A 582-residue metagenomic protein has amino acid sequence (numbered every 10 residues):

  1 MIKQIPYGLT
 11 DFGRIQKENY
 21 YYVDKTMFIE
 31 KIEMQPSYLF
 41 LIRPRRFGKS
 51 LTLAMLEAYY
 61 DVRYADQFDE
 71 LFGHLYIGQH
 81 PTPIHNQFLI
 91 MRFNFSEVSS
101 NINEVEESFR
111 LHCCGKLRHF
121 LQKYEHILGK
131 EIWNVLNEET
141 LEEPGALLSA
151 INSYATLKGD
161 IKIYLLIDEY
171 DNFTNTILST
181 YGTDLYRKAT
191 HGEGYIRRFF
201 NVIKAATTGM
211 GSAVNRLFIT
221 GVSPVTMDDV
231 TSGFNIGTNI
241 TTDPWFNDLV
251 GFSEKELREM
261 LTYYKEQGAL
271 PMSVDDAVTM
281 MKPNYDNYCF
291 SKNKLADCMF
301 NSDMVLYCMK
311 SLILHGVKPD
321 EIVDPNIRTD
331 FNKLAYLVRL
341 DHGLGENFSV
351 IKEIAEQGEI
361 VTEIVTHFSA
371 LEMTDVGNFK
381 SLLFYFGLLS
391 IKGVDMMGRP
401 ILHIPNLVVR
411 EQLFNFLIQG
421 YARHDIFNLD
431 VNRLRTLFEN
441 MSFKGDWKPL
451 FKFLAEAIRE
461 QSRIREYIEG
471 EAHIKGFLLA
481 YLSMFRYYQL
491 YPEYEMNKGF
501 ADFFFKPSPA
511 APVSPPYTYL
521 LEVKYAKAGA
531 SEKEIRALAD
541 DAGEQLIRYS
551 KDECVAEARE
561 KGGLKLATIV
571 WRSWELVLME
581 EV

Functional and structural regions predicted by a protein language model:
M1-Y64, D69-G78, A457: Walker A/P-loop-proximal flanking segment of P-loop NTPase domains
A58-Q122: P-loop NTPase motor core
A150-K158, L185-V214: Substrate-engagement module of ASCE P-loop NTPases
G159-A189: Conserved P-loop NTPase "ATPase switch" module shared by AAA+ and STAND
L166-D168, R197-N201, N215-V222: Structural recognition of the conserved hydrophobic beta-strand(s) that form the central parallel beta-sheet of P-loop
T226-G233, I240-K310: Amphipathic alpha-helical segments of the small helical/lid subdomains adjacent to P-loop NTPase cores
G237, C298-E544, R548-S550, M579-V582: Extended alpha-helical interface modules used as scaffolds for assembling large macromolecular complexes
C554-V582: Domain-level recognition of nuclease-like catalytic cores that cleave nucleotide substrates
